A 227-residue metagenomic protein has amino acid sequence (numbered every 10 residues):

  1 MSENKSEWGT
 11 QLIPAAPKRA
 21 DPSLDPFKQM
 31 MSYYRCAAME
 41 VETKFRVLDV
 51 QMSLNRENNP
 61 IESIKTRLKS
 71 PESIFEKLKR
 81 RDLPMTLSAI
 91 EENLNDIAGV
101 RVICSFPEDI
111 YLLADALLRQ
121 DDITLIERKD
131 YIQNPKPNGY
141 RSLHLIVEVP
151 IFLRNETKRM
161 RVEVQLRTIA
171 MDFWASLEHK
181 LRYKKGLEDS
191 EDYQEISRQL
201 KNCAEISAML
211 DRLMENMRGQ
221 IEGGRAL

Functional and structural regions predicted by a protein language model:
M1-S2, F152: Gly/lys/ser-thr-rich phosphate-binding loops in alpha/beta enzymes that coordinate phosphoanhydride or phosphate groups
S2-A38, E42-Q51, V162-L227: An acidic, glycine-/histidine-flanked metal-binding catalytic module
A37, L94-D96, G139: Solvent-exposed loop and beta-edge segments used for protein-protein assembly and interaction
A38, E42, R46, F75 (+1 more regions): Generic solvent-exposed, charged/amphipathic alpha-helical segments that serve as macromolecular interface scaffolds
Q51-M52, L83, D121-I126: Short secondary-structure junctions
E57-A98: A glycine-rich, hydrophobic loop/mini-helix early in the fold
E91, C104-M214: Long beta-strand-rich cores associated with HINT superfamily self-processing modules
G99-I103: Short aromatic/hydrophobic contact patches that present stacked aromatics for nucleic-acid/ligand binding
